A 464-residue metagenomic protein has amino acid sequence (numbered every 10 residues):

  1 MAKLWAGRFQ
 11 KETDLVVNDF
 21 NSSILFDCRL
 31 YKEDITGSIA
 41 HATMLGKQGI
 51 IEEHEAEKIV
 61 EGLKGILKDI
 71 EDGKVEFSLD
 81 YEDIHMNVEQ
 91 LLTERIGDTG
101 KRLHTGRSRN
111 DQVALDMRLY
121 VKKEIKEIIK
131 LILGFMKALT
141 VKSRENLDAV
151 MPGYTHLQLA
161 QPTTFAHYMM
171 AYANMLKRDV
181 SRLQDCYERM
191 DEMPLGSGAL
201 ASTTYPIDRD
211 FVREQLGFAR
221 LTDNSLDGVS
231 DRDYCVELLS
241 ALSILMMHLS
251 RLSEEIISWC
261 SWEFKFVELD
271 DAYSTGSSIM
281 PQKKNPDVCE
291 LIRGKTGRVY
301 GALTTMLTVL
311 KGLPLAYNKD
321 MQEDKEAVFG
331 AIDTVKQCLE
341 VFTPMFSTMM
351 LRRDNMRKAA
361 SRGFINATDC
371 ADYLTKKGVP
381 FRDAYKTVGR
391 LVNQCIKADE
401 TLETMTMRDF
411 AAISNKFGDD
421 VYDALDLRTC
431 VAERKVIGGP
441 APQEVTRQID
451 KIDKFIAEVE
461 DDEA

Functional and structural regions predicted by a protein language model:
M1-S202, I207-E214, T275-G276, D287 (+5 more regions): A helix-coil-helix interface module used to build multimeric assemblies and to scaffold catalytic/cofactor sites
A2-G37, D98-T99, M280-A464: Glycine-rich cofactor/substrate-binding loops
S38, H85, E89, C235-L238 (+2 more regions): Short runs of predominantly hydrophobic/aromatic residues within well-ordered alpha helices that form helix-helix
A40-T43, L119, K123, V236-S240 (+1 more regions): Positions in alpha-helical segments
H41, G62, I66-D69, L91 (+19 more regions): Generic, well-ordered alpha-helical scaffold segments in large soluble proteins
I50-I51, F218, V379, E400: Helix N-cap/coil-helix junction residues
K58-E61, L226-D231, T387-L391, L427-T429: Short linear loop/turn motifs
I129, R144, P152, Q158-G312 (+2 more regions): Charged, flexible cofactor/metal-binding loops and thiol motifs
